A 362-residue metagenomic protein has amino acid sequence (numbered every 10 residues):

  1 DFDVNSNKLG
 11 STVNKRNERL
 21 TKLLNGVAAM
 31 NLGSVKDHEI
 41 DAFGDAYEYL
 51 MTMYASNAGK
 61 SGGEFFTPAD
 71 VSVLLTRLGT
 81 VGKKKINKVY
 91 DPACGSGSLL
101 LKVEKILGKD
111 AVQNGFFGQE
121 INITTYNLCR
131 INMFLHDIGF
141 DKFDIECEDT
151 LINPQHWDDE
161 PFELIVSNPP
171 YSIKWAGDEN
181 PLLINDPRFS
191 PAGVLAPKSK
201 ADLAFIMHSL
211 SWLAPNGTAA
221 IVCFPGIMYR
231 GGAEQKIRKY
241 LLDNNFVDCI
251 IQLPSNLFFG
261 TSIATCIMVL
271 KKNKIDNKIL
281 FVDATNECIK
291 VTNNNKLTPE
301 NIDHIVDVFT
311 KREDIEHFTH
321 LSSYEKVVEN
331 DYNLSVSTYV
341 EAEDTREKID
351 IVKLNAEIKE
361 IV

Functional and structural regions predicted by a protein language model:
D1-K84, D141-N153, Q252-N256, N277-T285 (+2 more regions): Non-catalytic, mostly N-terminal accessory regions of nucleic-acid modification and defense proteins
E18, F43, Y47, L101 (+2 more regions): Short, flexible segments with low predicted structural confidence
K22, S61-E64, G118, V194-K198: Alpha-helix N-cap/helix-initiation motif
K36, G108-K109, L135, F258 (+1 more regions): Generic marker of residues within folded, mature protein domains
A42, V89, P197-S199: Glycine-rich, flexible loop segments associated with nucleotide phosphate handling
S61-S167, S172-K174, D178-L183, F189 (+3 more regions): Conserved S-adenosyl-L-methionine
D159-V362: A conserved structural/catalytic subdomain of Rossmann-like adenosyl-cofactor enzymes
